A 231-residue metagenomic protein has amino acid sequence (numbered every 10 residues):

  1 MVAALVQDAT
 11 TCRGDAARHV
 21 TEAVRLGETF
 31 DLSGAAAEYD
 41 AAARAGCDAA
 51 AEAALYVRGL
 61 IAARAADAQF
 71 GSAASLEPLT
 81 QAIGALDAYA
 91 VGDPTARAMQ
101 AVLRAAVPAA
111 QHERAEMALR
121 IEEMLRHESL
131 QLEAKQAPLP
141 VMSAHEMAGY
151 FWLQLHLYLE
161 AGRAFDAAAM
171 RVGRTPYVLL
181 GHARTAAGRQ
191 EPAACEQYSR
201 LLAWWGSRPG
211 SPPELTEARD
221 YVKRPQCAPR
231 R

Functional and structural regions predicted by a protein language model:
V6-Q7, A37-R44, Q81-A90, L119-E133 (+2 more regions): Amphipathic alpha-helical segments of tetratricopeptide repeats
R13-G14, A49-Y56, V91-R97, K135 (+3 more regions): Residue signature of alpha-solenoid helical repeat architecture, marking inter-repeat boundaries and helix-start
A17, T21, V57, R64 (+6 more regions): "A position-specific structural signal for the A-helix of alpha-solenoid helical repeats
T29, A65, Q111-H112, L155 (+1 more regions): Structural motif corresponding to the intra-repeat A-B loop/turn of tetratricopeptide repeats
A35, S75, L79-A82, M117 (+2 more regions): Single-residue signature of alpha-solenoid repeat helices
A74, A183-G210: TPR/TPR-like (Sel1-like) alpha-helical repeat modules
V102-A168: Alpha-helical adaptor scaffolds
